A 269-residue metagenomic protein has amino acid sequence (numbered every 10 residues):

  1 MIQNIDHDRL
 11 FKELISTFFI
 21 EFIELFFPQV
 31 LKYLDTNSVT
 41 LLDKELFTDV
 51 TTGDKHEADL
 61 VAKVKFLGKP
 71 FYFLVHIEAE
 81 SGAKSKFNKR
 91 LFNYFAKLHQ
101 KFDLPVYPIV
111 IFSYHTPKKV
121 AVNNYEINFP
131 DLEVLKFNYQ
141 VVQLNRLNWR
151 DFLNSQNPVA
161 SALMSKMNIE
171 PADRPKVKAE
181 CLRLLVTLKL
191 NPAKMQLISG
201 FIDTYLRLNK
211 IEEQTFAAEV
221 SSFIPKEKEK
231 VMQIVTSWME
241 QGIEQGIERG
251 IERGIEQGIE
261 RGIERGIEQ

Functional and structural regions predicted by a protein language model:
M1-Q269: Elongated, amphipathic alpha-helical interaction scaffolds
